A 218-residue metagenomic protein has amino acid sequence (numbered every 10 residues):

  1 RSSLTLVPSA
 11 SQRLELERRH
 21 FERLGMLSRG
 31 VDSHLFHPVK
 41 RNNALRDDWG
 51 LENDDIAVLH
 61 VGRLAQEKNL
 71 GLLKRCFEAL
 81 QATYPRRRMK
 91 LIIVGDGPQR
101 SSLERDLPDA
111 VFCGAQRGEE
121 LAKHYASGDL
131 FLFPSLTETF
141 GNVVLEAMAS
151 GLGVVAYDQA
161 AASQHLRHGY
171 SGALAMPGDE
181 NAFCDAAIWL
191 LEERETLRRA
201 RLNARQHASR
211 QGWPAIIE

Functional and structural regions predicted by a protein language model:
S2-M26, V31-L35: A short, active-site helix/loop in glycosyltransferases that binds the activated sugar's phosphate group
L6, E52-K68, K74-E78: Conserved donor-binding/catalytic core segment of Leloir-type glycosyltransferases
H37-L51: A short helix/loop element that forms part of the nucleotide-sugar donor recognition site in Leloir-type
A115-Q116, K123-G128: Short alpha-helical donor nucleotide-sugar binding micro-motif in glycosyltransferases
R117, L136: Aromatic "clamp/platform" in nucleotide-sugar-dependent glycosyltransferases that forms part of the donor/acceptor
G153-A156, L166: Short hydrophobic beta-strand element within catalytic cores of glycosyltransferases and related nucleotide-activated
H168-G169, A173-E180, W189-R194: Conserved acidic donor-binding segment of nucleotide-sugar-dependent glycosyltransferases
W189, T196-R210: A short, well-ordered alpha-helix in the C-terminal region of glycosyltransferases
